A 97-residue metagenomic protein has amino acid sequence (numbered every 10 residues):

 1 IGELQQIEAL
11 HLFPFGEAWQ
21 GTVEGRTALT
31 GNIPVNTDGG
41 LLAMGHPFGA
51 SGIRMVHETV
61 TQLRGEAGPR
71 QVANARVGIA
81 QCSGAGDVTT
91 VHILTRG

Functional and structural regions predicted by a protein language model:
I1-G97: Claisen-condensing/thiolase-fold acyl-transfer catalytic domains that form or cleave C-C bonds in fatty acid
